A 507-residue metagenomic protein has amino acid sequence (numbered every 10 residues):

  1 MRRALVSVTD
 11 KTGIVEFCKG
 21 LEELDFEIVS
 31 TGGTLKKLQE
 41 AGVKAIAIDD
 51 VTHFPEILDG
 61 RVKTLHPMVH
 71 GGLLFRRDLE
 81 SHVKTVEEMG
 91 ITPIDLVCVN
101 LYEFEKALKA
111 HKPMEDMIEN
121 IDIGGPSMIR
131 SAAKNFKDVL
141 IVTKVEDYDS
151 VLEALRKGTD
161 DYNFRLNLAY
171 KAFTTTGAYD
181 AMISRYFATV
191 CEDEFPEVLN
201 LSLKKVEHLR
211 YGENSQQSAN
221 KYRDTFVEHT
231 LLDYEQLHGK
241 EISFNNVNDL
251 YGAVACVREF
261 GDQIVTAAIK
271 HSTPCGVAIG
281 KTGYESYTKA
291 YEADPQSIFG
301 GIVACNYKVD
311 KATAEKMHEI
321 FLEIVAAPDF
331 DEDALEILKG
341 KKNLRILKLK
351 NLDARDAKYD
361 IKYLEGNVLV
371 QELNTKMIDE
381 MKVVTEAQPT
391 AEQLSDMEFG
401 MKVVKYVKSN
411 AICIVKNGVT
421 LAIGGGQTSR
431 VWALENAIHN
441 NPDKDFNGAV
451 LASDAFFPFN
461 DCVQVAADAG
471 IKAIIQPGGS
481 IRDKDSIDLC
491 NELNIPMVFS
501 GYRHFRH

Functional and structural regions predicted by a protein language model:
M1-F54: N-terminal glycine-/serine-/threonine-rich phosphate-binding loop
M1-V6, K11, G71, L96-V99 (+2 more regions): ATP-dependent carboxylate/acyl-activation modules
I28, A45, V139-I141, I346 (+2 more regions): Hydrophobic beta-strand scaffold residues
G33-F104: Glycine-rich nucleotide/cofactor/substrate-binding loop typically near the N-terminus or early in the first domain
T34-K37, T52-L58, F104-K106, S127-R130 (+6 more regions): Short gly/pro/ser/thr-enriched loop/turn and capping motifs at secondary-structure boundaries
R77-P126, R130-A132, K382-A391: Active-site/ligand-binding-proximal alpha/beta "capping" segment
L101, E105-L108, I121-I123, I129-N163: N-terminal glycine-/lysine-enriched basic segments
E146, S150-V198, I320: Non-catalytic interaction/clamp surfaces of large macromolecular machines
